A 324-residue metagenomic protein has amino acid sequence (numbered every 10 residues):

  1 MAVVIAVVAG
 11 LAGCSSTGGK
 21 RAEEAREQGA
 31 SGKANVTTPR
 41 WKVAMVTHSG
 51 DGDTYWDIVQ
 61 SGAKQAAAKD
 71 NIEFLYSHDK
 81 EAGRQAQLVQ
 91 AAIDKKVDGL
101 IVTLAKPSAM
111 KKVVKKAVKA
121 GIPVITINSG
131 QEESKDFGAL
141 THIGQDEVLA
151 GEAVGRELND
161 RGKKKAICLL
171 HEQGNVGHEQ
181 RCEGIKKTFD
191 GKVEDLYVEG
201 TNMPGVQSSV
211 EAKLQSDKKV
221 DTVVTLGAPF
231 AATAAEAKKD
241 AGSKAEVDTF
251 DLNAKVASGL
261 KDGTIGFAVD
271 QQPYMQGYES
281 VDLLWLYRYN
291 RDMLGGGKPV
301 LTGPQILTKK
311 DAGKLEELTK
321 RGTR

Functional and structural regions predicted by a protein language model:
A9-G13: C-terminal motif of bacterial Sec signal peptides marking the signal peptidase cleavage site
S15-G18: Bacterial signal peptide processing site
E23-E24, Q28-P39, T188-F189, E279-R324: Hinge/cleft segment of the Venus flytrap/periplasmic-binding protein
R26-A66, D70, L75-Q87, L104-P107 (+2 more regions): Extracytoplasmic "Venus flytrap"
E73-K96, D195-D217, A231-T233: Structural motif
Q85, T141-A166, P204-Q207, L252-V256 (+1 more regions): Hydrophobic alpha-helical segments within soluble ligand-binding/sensing domains
V102-K119, I185, G200-S258: Hydrophobic alpha-helical
S108-L149, N253-K261, I265-G266, E316: Flexible loop/hinge segments that line or gate small-molecule binding clefts
